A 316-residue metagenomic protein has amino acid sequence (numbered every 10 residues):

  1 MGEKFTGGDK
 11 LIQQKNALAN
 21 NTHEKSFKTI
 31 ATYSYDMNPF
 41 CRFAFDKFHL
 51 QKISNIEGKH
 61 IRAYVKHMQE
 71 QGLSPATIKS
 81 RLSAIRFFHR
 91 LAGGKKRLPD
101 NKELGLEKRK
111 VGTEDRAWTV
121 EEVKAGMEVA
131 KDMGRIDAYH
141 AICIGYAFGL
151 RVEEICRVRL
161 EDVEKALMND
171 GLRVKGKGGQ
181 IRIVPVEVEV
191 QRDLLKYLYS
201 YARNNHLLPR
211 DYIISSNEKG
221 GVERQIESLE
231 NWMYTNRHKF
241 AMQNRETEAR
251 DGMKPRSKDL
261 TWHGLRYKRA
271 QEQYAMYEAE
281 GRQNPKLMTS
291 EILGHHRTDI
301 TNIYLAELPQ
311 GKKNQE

Functional and structural regions predicted by a protein language model:
Q14-E114: N-terminal core-binding DNA-recognition domain of tyrosine recombinases/integrases
I85, A141-I142, G149, E153-V158 (+1 more regions): Alpha-helix N-cap/helix-start motif at helix boundaries, enriched for small hydrophobics
R109-A125, G179-E189, H206-R210: DNA breakage-rejoining catalytic core of tyrosine-based enzymes
A117, G178, L293-E316: Catalytic-site neighborhood detector that most strongly recognizes the C-terminal catalytic loop/helix of tyrosine
K124-V152, E280: Basic, Lys/Arg- and aromatic-enriched nucleic-acid-binding interface segment
R157-K196: Conserved tyrosine-mediated DNA breakage-rejoining catalytic core shared by Y-recombinases
E164-K165, E278-L305: Short, polar N-cap/turn motifs at the start of nucleic acid-interacting alpha helices
E189-D259, H263-L265, R269, Y274: Active-site/catalytic core of tyrosine-dependent DNA strand-transfer enzymes
